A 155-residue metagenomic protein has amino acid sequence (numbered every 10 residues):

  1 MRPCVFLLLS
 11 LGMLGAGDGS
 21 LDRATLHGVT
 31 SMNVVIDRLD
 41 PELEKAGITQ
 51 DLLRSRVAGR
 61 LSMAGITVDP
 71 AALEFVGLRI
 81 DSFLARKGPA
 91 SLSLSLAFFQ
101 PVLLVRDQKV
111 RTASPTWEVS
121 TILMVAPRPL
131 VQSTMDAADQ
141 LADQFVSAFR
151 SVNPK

Functional and structural regions predicted by a protein language model:
M1-L7: Sec-dependent signal peptide recognition, specifically the positively charged N-region followed immediately by
R2, R23, R38, R54-R56 (+7 more regions): Arginine residue identity/basic-tract feature
L7, G12-S55, S147-K155: A structural "domain/chain start" motif
G17-A24, L103-K155: C-terminal/domain-edge helix-coil "capping" segments
A46-F75: N-terminal, post-signal-peptide region of Sec/Tat-exported proteins
A64-T67, A72-Q132: Surface-exposed short loop/turn segments
